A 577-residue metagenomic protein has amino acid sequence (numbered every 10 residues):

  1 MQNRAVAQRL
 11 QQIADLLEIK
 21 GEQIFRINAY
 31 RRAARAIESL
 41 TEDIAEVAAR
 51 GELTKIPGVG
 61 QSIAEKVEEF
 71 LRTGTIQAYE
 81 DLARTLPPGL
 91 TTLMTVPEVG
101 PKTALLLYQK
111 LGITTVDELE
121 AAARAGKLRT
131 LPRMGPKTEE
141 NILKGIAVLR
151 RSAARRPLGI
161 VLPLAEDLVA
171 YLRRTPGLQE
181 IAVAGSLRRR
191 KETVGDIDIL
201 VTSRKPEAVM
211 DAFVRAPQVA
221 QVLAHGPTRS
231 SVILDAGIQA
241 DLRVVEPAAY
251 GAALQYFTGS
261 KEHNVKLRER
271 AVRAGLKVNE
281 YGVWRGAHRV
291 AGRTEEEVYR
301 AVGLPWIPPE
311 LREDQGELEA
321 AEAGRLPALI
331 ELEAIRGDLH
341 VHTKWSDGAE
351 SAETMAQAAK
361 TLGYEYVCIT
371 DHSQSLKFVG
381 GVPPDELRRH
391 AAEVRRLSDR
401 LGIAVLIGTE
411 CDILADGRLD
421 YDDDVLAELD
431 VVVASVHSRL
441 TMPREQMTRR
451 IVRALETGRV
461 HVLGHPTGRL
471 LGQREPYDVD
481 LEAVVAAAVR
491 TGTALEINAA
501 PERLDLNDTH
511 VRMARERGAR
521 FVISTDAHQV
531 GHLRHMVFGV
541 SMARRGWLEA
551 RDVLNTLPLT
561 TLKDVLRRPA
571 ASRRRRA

Functional and structural regions predicted by a protein language model:
M1-E22: Charged, compositionally biased N-terminal leader segments and the immediate start of the first structured element
A14, I24-S230, L242, G251-A252 (+6 more regions): Accessory alpha-helical DNA-binding modules that contact the DNA backbone or grooves
A14-G21, R150-A154, V436, L440 (+2 more regions): Short amphipathic alpha-helical interaction patches enriched in hydrophobic/aromatic residues with interspersed Lys/Arg
L158, K344-W345: Short acidic-aromatic active-site loops that bind/stabilize oxyanions
V183, G337-V341, E410: Two-metal-ion RNase H-like nuclease active-site motif
L187, C411-I413: Hydrophobic pocket-lining residues within nucleotide cofactor-binding pockets
R190-R273, N279-T343, A349-I369, Q374-A404 (+1 more regions): Charged catalytic cores and adjacent phosphate/nucleic-acid-binding surfaces used for phosphate/nucleic-acid chemistry
I369, T409-E410: Core AdoMet radical
